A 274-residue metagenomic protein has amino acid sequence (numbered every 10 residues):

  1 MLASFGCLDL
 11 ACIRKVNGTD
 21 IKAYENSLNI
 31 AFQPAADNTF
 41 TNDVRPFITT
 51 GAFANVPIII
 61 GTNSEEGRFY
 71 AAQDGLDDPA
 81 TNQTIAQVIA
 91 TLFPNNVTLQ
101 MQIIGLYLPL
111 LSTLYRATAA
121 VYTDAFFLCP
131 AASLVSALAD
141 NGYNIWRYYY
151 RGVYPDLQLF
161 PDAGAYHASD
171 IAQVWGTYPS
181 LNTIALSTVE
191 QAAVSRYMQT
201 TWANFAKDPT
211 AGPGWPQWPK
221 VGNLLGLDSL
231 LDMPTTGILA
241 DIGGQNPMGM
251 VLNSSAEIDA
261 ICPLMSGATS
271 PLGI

Functional and structural regions predicted by a protein language model:
M1-T84, A117-D140: Substrate-access "cap/lid" subdomains that shape and gate the entrance to catalytic or ligand-binding pockets
F5, V16-D20, E25-N29, L92 (+4 more regions): Alpha-helix boundary/capping residues
A11-R14, K22, N82-A90, Q100-G105 (+4 more regions): Generic detector of well-ordered alpha-helical segments enriched in charged/polar residues, highlighting helical
K15-A31, A36-T39, L108-L110, Q217-G244: Amphipathic alpha-helical surface "interface" segments used for docking/oligomerization or membrane association within
N17, I85, L99-Q100, L114 (+3 more regions): Alpha-helical structural motif
F53-Q102, S255-G273: C-terminal, loop-rich substrate-recognition/catalytic regions characterized by aromatic stacking residues
P94-N141, W146-R147, R151: Alpha/beta-hydrolase fold catalytic core
L128, A132, S136-I274: Mobile gating loops/cap/lid regions near enzyme active sites that modulate substrate access
